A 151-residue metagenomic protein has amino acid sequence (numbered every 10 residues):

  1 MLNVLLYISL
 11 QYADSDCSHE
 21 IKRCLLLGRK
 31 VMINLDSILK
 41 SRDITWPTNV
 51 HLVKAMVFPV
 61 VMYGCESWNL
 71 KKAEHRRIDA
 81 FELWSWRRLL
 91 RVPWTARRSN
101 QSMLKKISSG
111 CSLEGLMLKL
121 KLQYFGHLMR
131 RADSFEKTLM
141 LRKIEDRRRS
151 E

Functional and structural regions predicted by a protein language model:
M1-E151: Short linear motifs embedded in intrinsically disordered, charge-biased segments
